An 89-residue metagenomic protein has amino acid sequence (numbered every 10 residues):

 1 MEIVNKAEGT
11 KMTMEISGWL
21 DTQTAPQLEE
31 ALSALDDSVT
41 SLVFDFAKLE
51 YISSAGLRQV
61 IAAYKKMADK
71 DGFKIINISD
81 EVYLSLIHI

Functional and structural regions predicted by a protein language model:
E2-E30, A47, Y51: STAS-typified acidic loop motif
L32-S54, I76: Short, glycine-/small-residue-enriched flexible loop/hinge segments at domain edges that mediate gating
Q59-A68: Catalytic-core regions built around general acid/base machinery
D69-K74: Short active-site oxyanion
D80-E81: Short alpha-helical
I87-I89: Conserved small/polar residues in nucleotide/adenosyl-binding loops
